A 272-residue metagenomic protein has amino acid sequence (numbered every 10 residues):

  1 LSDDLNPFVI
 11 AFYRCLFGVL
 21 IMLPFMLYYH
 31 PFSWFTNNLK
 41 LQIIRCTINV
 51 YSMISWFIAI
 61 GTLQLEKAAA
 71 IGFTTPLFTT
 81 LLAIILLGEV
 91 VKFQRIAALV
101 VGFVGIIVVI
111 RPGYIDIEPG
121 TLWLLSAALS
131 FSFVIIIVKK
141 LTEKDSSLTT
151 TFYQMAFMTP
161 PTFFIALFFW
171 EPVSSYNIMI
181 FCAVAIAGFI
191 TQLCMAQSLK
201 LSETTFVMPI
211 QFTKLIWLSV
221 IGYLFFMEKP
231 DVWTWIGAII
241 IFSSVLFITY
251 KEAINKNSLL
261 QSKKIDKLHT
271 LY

Functional and structural regions predicted by a protein language model:
L1-D3, P7, M22, Y114-V173 (+1 more regions): Transmembrane alpha-helical segments that form core, pore/gating elements of small-molecule transporters/exporters
V9-F12, L16, I58-G88, T204-G222: Specific alpha-helical transmembrane segments that line the substrate/conduction pathway and gating interfaces
R14, I216-Y272: C-terminal-most transmembrane helix of multi-pass membrane proteins
V19-N37, V104-D116, M158-N177, L224 (+1 more regions): Membrane-interface helix-cap regions at the ends of transmembrane helices in multi-pass membrane proteins
L23, C46, V50-I54, P76-L81 (+7 more regions): Hydrophobic/small/kink-forming positions within alpha-helical transmembrane segments of polytopic membrane proteins
M26, P31-S55, P119-A127, P172-I190: Loop-to-transmembrane-helix transition segments
A68-T74, L141-F157, Q192-L224: Helix-helix packing/entry segments at the starts of transmembrane helices
G72, G88-V108, Y114, E118-W123 (+2 more regions): Loop-to-transmembrane alpha-helix entry segments
